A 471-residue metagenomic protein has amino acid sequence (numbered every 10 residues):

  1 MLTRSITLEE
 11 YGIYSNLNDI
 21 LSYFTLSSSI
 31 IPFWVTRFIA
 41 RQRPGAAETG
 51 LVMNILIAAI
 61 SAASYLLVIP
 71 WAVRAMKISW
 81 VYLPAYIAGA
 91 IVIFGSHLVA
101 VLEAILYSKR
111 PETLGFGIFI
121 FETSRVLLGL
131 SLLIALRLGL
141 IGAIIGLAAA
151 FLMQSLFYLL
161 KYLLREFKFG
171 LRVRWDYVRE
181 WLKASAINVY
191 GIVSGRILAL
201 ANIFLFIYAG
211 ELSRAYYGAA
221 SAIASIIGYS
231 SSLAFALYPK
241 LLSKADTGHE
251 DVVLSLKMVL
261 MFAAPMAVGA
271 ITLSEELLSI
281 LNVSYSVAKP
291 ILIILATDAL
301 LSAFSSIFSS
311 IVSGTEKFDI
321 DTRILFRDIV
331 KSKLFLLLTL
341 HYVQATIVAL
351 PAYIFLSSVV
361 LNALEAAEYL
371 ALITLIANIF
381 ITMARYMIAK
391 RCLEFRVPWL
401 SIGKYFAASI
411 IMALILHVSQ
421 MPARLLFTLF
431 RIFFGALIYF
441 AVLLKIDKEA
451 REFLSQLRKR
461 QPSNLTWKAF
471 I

Functional and structural regions predicted by a protein language model:
M1-F33, A62-I69, A88-V92, V126 (+8 more regions): Signature of the first transmembrane helix
M1-S22, Y82-L83, L140-I141, I145 (+4 more regions): Interfacial/gating helices of multi-pass transporter permease domains
L17, L21-V73, L83-A85, T247-M266 (+1 more regions): Membrane-water interface segments that mark the loop-to-transmembrane alpha-helix transition
S22, N54-G191, L200, A436: Hydrophobic transmembrane helix module of multi-pass membrane transport proteins
S28-R43, Y107, S225-V259, S309-F318: Helix-loop junctions and terminal segments of transmembrane helices in multi-pass membrane transport/translocation
I87, F116-R165, G218-A224, T339-I354 (+2 more regions): Hydrophobic alpha-helical transmembrane segments
L140-G146, F157-A199, A236-D251, A389-F406 (+2 more regions): Interhelical loop/hinge segments that connect adjacent transmembrane helices in multipass membrane
E394-F406, L416-I471: Membrane-proximal transmembrane or re-entrant/amphipathic helices at the cytosolic face
